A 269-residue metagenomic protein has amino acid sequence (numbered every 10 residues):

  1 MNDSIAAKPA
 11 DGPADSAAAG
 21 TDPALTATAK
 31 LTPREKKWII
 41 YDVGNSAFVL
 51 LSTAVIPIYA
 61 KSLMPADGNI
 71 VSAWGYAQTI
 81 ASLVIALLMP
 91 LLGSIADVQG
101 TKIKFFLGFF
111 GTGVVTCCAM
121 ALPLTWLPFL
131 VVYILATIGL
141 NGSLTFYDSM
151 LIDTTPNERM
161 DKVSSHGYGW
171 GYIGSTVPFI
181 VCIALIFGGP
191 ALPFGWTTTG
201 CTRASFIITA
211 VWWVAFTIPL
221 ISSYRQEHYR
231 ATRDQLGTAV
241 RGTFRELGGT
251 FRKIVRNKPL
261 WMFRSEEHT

Functional and structural regions predicted by a protein language model:
A19-E35, R225-F263: Juxtamembrane intracellular "pre-TM" segments in multi-pass secondary transporters
L25-S82, P259-E267: Helix-loop boundary and gating motifs at the non-cytosolic
A96-F110: Cytoplasmic membrane-interface "Motif A"-like loop-to-helix N-cap segments of 12-TM Major Facilitator Superfamily
G108-T125: C-terminal ends and interior cores of transmembrane alpha-helices in multi-pass membrane transporters/permeases
T116, L127-S143: Hydrophobic core of transmembrane alpha-helices in multi-pass small-molecule transporters, especially MFS/SLC-type
I138-G169: Cytoplasmic helix-loop-helix junction between adjacent transmembrane helices in 12-TM secondary transporters
S164-I186: Glycine-rich segments within core transmembrane alpha-helices of 12-TM secondary carriers
P178-A191, A210-R230: C-terminal membrane-cytosol helix-exit motif in multi-pass small-molecule transporters
